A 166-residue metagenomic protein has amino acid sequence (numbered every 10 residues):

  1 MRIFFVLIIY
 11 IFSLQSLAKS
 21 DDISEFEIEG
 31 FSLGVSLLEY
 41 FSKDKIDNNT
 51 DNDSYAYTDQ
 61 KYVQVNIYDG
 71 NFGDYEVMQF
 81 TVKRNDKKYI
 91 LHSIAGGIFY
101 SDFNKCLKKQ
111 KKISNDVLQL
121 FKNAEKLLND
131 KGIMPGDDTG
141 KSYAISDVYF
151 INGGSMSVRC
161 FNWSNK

Functional and structural regions predicted by a protein language model:
I3-Q15: Sec-dependent N-terminal signal peptides
K19-S24, D47-D116, L120, E125-K166: Amphipathic N-proximal alpha-helical interface segments
S20-L37: Short N-terminal segments immediately surrounding and downstream of signal-peptide cleavage
Y40: Short, structured motif recognition centered on aromatic/hydrophobic residues
